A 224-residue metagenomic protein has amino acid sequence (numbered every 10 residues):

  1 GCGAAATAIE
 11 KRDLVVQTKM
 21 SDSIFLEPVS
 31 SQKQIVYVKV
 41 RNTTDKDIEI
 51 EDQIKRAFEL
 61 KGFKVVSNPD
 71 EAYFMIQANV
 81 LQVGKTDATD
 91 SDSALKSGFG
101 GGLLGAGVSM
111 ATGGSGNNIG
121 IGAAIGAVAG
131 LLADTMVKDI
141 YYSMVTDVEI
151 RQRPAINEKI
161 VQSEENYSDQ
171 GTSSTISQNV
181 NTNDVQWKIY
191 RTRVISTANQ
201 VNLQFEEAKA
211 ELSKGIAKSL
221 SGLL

Functional and structural regions predicted by a protein language model:
G1, L103-G105, D169: Intrinsically disordered, low-complexity segments enriched in small/polar residues
C2-E71, Q77-G100, I160-Q162, S177-K214 (+1 more regions): A structural "domain/chain start" motif
E10-V15, G120-E164: Membrane-engaging insertion elements
F58, I76-A78, Y142-V148: Long, contiguous hydrophobic alpha-helical segments, chiefly transmembrane helices and signal peptides
Y73, D139-V145, W187-I189: A general secondary-structure signal for short beta-strands and their flanking turns/coil in non-transmembrane regions
T86-I140: Short, low-complexity, glycine-enriched hydrophobic/amphipathic alpha-helices that associate with lipid bilayers
E165-I176: Acidic, Ser/Thr-rich low-complexity segments on the non-lumenal side of membrane proteins
